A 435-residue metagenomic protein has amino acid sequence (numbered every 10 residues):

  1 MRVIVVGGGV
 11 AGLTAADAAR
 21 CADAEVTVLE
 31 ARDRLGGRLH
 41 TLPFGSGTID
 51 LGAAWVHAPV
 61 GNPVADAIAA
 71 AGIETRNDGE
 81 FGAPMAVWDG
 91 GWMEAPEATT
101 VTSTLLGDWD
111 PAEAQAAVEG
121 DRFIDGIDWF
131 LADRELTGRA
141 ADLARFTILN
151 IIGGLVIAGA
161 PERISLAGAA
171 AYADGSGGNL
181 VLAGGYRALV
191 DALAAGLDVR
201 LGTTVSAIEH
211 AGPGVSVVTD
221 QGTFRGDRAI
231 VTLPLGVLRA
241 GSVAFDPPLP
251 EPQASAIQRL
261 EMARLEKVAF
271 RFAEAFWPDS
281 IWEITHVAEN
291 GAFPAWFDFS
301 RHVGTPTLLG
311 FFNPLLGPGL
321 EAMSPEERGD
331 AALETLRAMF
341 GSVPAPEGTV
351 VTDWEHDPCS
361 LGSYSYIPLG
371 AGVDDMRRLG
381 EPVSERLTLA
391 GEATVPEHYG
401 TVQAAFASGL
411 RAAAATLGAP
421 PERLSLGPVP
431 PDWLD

Functional and structural regions predicted by a protein language model:
M1-D435: FAD-dinucleotide binding site
